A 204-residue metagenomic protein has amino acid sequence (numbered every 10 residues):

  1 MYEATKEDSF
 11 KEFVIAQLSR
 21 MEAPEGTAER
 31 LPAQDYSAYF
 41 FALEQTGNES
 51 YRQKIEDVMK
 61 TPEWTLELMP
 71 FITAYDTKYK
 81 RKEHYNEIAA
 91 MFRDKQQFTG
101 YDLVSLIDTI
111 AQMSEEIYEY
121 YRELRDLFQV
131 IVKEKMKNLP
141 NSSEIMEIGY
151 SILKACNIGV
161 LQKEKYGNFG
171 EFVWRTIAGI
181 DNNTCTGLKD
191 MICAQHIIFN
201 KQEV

Functional and structural regions predicted by a protein language model:
M1-R20, P24-K54, P140-V204: CBM-like carbohydrate-recognition segments
E49-P70: Asp-box/WD-like beta-propeller blade repeats and closely related beta-sheet repeat scaffolds
E63-M69, T73-G149, L161, K165-T184 (+1 more regions): Extended ligand-binding clefts on enzyme/binding-domain cores
